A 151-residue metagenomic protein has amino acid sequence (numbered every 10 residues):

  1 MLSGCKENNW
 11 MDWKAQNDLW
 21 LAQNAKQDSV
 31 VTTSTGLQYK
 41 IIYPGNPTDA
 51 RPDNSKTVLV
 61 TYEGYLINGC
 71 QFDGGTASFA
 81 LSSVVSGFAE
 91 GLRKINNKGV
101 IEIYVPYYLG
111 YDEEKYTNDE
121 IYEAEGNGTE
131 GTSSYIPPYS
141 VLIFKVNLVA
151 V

Functional and structural regions predicted by a protein language model:
M1-V151: Cross-family detector of peptidyl-prolyl cis-trans isomerase
